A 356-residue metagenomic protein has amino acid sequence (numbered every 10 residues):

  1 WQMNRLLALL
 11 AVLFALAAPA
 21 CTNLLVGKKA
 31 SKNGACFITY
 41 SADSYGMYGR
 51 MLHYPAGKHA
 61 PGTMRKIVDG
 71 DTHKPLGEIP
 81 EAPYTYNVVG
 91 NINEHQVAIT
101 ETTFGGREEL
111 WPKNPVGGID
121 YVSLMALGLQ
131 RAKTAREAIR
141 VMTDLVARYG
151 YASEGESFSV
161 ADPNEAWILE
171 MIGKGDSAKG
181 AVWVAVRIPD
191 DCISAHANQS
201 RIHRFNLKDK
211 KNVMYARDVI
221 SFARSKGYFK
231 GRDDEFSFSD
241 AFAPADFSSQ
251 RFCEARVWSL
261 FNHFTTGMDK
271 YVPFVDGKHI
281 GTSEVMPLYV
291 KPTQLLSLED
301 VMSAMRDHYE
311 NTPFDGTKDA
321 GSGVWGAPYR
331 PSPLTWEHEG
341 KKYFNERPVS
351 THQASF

Functional and structural regions predicted by a protein language model:
Q2-L6: Positively charged n-region of N-terminal signal peptides that target proteins for export
L10-P19: Hydrophobic h-region of N-terminal signal peptides that target proteins for export in Gram-negative bacteria
A17-A18, Y151-A152, R347-Q353: A short catalytic or substrate-binding loop motif that flags glycine-/basic-rich loops and adjacent residues that bind
C21-Y121, V141-L296: A contiguous strand-loop segment
M125-R131: Short, well-ordered beta-strand elements within core beta-sheets of diverse protein domains
R131-E137: Short, charged, surface-exposed loops that flank catalytic or proteolytic processing sites
L288, P292, L298, M302-H308 (+3 more regions): Mid-to-C-terminal functional-domain signal that highlights helix-capping/loop sites within ligand-binding modules
G323-F356: Substrate-recognition/cap regions that form aromatic- and gly/pro-loop-enriched pockets for small-molecule ligands
